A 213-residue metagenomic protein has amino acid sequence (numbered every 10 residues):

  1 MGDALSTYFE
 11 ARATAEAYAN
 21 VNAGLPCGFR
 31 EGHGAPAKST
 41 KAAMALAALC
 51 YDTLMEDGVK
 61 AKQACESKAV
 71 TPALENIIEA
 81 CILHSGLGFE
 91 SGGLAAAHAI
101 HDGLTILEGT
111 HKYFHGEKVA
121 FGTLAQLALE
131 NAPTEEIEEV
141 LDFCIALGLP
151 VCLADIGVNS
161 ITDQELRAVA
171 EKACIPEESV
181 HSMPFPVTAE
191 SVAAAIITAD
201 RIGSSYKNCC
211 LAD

Functional and structural regions predicted by a protein language model:
M1, A42, L46, A69 (+6 more regions): Catalytic cores of large soluble enzymes that bind and process phosphate-bearing ligands
M1-G88: Carboxylate- and glycine-rich phosphate/diphosphate-binding segment that chelates Mg2+/Mn2+
D3, A45-D52, L94-A95, E117 (+2 more regions): Alpha-helix N-cap/helix-start motif at coil-to-helix transitions, marked by capping-box chemistry
D3-A11, L49, T53-K60, N76 (+7 more regions): Alpha-helical scaffold segments in soluble metabolic enzymes
T14-G24, A61-N76, S91-A96, Y113-H115 (+4 more regions): Flexible, glycine/charged-enriched surface loops at secondary-structure junctions
K41-A42, I78-I82, F121-L129, V158: A short beta-alpha structural unit
L94-A95, A99-I156: Active-site pocket-lining segment
A132-D213: C-terminal charged capping/lid subdomain of soluble metabolic enzymes
